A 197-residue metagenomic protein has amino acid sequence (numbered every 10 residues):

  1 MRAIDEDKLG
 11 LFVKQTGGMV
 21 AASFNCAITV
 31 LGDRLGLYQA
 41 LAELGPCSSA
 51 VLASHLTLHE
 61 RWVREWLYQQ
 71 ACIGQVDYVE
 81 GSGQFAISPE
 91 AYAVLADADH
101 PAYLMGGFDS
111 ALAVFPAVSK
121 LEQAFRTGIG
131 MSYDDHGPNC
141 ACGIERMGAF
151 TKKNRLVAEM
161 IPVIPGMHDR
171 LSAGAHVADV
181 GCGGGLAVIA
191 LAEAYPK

Functional and structural regions predicted by a protein language model:
R2, E6-D7, G18-A40, R64 (+1 more regions): Conserved Class I S-adenosyl-L-methionine-dependent methyltransferase catalytic core
F12-K14: Accessory alpha/beta interaction modules
L41-G45, A192: Short helix-to-turn junction characteristic of helix-turn-helix DNA-binding domains, especially the helix
S49-H55: A short acidic, leucine-rich amphipathic alpha-helix
V180: Conserved beta-strand/loop positions that form the S-adenosyl-L-methionine
G184-P196: Conserved SAM-binding loop of SAM-dependent methyltransferases across substrates and taxa, primarily the Class I
